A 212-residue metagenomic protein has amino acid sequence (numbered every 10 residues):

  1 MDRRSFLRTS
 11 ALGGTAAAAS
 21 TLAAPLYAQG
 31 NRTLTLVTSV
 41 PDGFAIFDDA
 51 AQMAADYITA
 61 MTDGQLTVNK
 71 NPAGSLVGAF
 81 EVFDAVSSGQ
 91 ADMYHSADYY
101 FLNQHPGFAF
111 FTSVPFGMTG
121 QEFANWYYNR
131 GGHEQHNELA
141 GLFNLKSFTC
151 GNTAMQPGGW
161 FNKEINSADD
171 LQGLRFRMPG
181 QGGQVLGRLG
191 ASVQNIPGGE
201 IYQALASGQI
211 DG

Functional and structural regions predicted by a protein language model:
S5-L26: N-terminal export signals
L22-V37: C-terminal segment of N-terminal export signals and the immediately downstream linker at the start of the mature
T35-Q52, A73-V77: Extracytoplasmic "Venus flytrap"
F44-N69, Q184: Short, polar/charged alpha-helical segment
A55-D56, A97-V193, G198, A204: Contiguous mixed-secondary-structure segments that line small-molecule binding/active-site clefts of soluble domains
G64-L66, V82-S96, R177, A191-V193 (+1 more regions): Alpha-to-beta junction loops
V68-V86, F108-A109, G120: Extracytoplasmic small-molecule ligand-binding "clamshell" domains of the periplasmic binding protein/Venus flytrap
